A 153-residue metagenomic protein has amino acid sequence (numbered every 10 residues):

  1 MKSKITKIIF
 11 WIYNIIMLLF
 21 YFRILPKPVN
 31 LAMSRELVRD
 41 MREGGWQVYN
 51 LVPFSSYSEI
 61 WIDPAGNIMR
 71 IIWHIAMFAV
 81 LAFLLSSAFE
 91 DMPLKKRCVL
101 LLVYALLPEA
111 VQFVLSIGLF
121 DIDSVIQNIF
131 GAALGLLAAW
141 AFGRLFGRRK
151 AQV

Functional and structural regions predicted by a protein language model:
M1-I117, I122, L136-V153: Bulky hydrophobic segments
